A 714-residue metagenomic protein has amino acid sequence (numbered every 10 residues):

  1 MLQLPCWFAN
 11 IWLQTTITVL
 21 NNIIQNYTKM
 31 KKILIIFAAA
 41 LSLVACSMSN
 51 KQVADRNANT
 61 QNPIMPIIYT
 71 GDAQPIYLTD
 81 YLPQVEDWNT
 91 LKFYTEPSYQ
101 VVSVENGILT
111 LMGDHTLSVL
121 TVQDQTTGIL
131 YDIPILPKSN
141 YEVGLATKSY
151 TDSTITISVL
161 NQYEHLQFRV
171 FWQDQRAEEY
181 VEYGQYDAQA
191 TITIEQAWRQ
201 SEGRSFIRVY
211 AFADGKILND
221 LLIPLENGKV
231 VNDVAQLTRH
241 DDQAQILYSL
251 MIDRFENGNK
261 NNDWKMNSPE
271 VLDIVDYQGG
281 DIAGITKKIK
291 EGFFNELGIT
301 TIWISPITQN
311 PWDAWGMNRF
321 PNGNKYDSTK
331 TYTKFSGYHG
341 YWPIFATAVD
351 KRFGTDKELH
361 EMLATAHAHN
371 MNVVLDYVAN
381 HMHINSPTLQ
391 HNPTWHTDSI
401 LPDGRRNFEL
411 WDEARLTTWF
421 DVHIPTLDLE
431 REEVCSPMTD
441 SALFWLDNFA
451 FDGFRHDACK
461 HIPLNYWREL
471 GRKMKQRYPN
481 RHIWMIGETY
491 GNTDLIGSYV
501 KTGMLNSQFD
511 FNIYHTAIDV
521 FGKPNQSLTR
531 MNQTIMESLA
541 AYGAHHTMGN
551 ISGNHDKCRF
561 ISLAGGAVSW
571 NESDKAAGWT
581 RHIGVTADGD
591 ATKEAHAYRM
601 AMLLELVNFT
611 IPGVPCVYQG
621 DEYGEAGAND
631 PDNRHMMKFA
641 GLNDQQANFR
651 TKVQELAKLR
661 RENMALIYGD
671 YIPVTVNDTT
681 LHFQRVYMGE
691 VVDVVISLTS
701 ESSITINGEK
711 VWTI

Functional and structural regions predicted by a protein language model:
M1-N57: Bacterial Sec-dependent N-terminal signal peptides
N22, C46-P66, A73-T79, T90 (+8 more regions): Carbohydrate-interacting/catalytic domains
M65, M371, S441-L443, D447-I551 (+4 more regions): Active-site-proximal helices and loops of the catalytic beta/alpha 8
D241, Q245, F255-F449, E469-Y478 (+2 more regions): Substrate-binding/active-site clefts of carbohydrate-active enzymes
I246-Y248, I302-I304, V373-L375, F454 (+3 more regions): Hydrophobic faces of well-ordered beta-strands that scaffold small-molecule active sites in alpha/beta enzyme cores
I252, P306, L375-H381, A458-K460 (+2 more regions): A cross-domain feature marking catalytic cores of carbohydrate-active enzymes and several ubiquitous metabolic/repair
N262-G280, G565-T592: A solvent-exposed, charged loop/short amphipathic helix patch at secondary-structure junctions
G549-W579, E605-D644: Aromatic/acidic polysaccharide-binding cleft in carbohydrate-active enzymes
